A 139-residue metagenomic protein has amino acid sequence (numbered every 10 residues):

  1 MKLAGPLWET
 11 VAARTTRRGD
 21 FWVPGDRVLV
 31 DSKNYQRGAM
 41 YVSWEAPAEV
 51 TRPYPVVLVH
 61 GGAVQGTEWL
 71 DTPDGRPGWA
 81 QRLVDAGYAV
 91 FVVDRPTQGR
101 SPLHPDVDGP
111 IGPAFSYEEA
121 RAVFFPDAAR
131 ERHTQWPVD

Functional and structural regions predicted by a protein language model:
K2-T51: N-terminal cap/lid segment of alpha/beta-hydrolase-fold proteins
A12-A13, D20, I111-D139: Alpha/beta-hydrolase
V50-R52, V56-R121, F125: Short, surface-exposed "cap/lid" segments of acyl-processing enzymes
